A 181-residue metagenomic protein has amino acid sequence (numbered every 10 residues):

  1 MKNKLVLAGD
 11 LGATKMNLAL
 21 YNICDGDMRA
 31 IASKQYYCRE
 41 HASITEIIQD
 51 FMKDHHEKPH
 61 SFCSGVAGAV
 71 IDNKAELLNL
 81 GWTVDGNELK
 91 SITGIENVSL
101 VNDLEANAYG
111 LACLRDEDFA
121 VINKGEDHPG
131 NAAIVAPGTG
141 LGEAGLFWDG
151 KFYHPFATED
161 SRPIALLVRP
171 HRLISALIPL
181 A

Functional and structural regions predicted by a protein language model:
M1, Q49, S99-A132: Conserved phosphate-binding catalytic cores of ATP/NTP-utilizing and phosphoryl-transfer enzymes
K2-D50, F156-R162: Short glycine-rich, Thr/Ser-proximal phosphate-binding strand/loop in the N-terminal lobe of ATP-dependent enzymes
L11, L104, T139: Active-site metal-binding loops of divalent metal-dependent hydrolases
T14-M16, A69-I71, G140-A144: Short, acidic Gly/Pro/Ser/Thr-rich loop/turn segments
N22-G26, N73, F147-K151: Short acidic-glycine loop/turn motifs at beta-strand connectors
H55-L100, Y109-D118, I134: Short beta-strand-loop/turn "lid" adjacent to the catalytic site in phosphate-handling enzymes
K124-P137, L141-A181: Glycine/GP-enriched mid-protein hinge/lid loop-to-helix segment characteristic of carbohydrate kinases
